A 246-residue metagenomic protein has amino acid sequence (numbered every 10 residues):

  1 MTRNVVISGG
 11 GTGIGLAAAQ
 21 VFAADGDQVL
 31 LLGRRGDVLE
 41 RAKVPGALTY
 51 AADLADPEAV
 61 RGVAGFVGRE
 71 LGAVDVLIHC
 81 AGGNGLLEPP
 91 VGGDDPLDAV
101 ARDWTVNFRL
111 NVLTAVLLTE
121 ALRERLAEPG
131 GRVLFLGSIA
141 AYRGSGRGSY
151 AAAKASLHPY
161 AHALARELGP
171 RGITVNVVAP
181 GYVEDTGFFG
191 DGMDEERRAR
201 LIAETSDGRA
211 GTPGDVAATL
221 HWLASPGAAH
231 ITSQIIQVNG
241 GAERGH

Functional and structural regions predicted by a protein language model:
G11-G13: Conserved glycine-rich cofactor-binding loop
R61, G83-T105, G146-S149, F189-M193: Conserved mid-core segment of classical short-chain dehydrogenase/reductases
V91-G93, P170, V183-T205, G245-H246: A glycine/serine/threonine-rich, flexible loop-to-helix segment that serves as the NAD(P) cofactor-binding "lid"
D95-D103, R132-S156, A161-P170, Y182-V183: Catalytic loop of short-chain dehydrogenase/reductase
E124, R166-E167, A229: Alpha-helical segment proximal to the catalytic Tyr-Lys
G130, G169, T174, I231-S233: Short, small/polar-rich loop/turn modules that mediate ligand/substrate recognition or access, typified
H221, T232-H246: Short C-terminal tail/terminal secondary-structure segment of NAD(P)H-dependent dehydrogenase/reductase domains
